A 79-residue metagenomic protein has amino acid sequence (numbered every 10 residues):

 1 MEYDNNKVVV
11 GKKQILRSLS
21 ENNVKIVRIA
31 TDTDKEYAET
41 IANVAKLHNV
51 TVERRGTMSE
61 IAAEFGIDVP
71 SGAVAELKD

Functional and structural regions predicted by a protein language model:
M1-N23, D34-E36: Ribosome large-subunit tunnel/peptidyl-transferase-proximal elements
L16-L19, L47, L77: Generic detector of leucine side chains in alpha-helical contexts
L16-L19, T40-A42, F65: Short, flexible, solvent-exposed loop/turn segments with mixed acidic/basic and small polar residues
S20-V24, K46, G66: Signal for well-folded cores of large energy- and translation-related assemblies
V27-I29: Short catalytic-loop micro-motif centered on adjacent basic/acidic residues
D32-T33, D79: Short glycine-rich anion-binding loops that position phosphate/pyrophosphate groups of nucleotides and phosphorylated
T33-S59: Feature captures the catalytic cores and cofactor-binding loops of soluble hydro-lyases/lyases that act on carboxylate
T51-D79: C-terminal structural segments of small proteins and small subunits
